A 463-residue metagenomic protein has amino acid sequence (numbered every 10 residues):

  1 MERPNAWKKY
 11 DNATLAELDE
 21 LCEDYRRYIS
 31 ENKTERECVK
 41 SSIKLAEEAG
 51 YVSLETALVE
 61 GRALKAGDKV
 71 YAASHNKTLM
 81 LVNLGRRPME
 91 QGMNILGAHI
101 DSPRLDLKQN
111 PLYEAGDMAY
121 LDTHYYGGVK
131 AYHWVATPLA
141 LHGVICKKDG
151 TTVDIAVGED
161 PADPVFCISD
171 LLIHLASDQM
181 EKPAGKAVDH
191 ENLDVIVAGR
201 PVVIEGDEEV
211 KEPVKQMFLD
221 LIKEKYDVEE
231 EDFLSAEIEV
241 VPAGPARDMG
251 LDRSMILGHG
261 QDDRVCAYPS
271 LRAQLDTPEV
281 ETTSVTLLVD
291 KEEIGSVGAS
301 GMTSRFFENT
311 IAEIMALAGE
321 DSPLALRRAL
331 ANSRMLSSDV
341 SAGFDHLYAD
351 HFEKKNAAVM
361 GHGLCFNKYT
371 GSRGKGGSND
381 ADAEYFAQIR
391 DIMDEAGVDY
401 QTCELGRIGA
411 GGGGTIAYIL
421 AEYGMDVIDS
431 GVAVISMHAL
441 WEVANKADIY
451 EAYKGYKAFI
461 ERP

Functional and structural regions predicted by a protein language model:
M1-P463: N-terminal hydrophobic/helix-forming segments and targeting peptides
